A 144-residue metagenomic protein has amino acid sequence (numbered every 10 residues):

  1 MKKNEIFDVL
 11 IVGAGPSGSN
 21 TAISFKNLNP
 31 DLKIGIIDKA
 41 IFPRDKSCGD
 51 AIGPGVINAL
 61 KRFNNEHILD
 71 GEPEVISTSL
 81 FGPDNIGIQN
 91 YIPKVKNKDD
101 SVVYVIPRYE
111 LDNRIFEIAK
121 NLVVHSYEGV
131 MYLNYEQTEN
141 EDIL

Functional and structural regions predicted by a protein language model:
K2-S17, G35: Beta1/beta-strand and adjacent pyrophosphate-binding region of the FAD-binding site in flavoprotein oxidoreductases
L10-V12, S24-C48: Glycine-rich FAD pyrophosphate-binding loop
G15-N20, A51: Gly/Ser/Thr-rich beta-alpha loop segments that engage phosphate groups in nucleotides
I23, N27, N58, E117 (+1 more regions): Short, well-ordered alpha-helices that flank and scaffold nucleotide-derived cofactor binding pockets
R44-D84: N-terminal FAD cofactor-binding segment of flavoenzymes
E74, L80-L144: Conserved N-terminal helical subregion
